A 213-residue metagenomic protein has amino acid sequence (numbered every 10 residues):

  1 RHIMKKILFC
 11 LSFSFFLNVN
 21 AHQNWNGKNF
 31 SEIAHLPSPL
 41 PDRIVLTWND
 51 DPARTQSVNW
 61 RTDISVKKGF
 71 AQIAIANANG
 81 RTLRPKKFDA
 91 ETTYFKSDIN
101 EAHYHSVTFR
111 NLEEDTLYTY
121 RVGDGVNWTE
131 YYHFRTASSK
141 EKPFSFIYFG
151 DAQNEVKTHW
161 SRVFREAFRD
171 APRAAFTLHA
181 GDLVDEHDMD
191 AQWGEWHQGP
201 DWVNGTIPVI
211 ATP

Functional and structural regions predicted by a protein language model:
R1-I7: Positively charged n-region of N-terminal signal peptides that target proteins for export
I3, Y104, H159-R162: Exposed alpha-helical structural elements
I7-F16: Sec-dependent N-terminal signal peptides
F15, K140, V203-G205: Short, structurally constrained coil/turn elements that cap an alpha-helix or connect an alpha-helix to the following
N18-Y148, R169-D170: Acidic, histidine-bearing metal-coordination/catalytic regions of metal-dependent phosphoesterases
I147-P213: Catalytic cores of extracellular degradative/oxidative enzymes
